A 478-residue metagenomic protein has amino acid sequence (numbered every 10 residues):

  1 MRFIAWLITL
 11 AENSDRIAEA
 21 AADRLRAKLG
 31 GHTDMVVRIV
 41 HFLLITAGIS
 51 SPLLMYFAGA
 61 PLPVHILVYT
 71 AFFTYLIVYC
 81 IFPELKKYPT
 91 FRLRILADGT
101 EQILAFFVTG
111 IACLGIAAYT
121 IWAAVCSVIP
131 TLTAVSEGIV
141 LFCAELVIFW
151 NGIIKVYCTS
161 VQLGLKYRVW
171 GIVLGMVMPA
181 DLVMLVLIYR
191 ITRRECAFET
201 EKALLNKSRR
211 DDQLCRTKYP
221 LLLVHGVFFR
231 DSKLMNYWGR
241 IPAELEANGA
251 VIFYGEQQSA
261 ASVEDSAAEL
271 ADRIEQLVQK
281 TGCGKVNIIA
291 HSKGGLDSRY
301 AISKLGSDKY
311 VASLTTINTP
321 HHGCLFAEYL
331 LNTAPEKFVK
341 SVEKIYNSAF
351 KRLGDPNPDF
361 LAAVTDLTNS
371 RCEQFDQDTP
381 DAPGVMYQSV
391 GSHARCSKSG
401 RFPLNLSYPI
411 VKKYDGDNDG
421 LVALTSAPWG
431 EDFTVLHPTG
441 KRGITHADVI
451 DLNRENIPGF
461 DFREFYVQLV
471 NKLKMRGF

Functional and structural regions predicted by a protein language model:
R2, W6-T9, D308-A312, T316-I317 (+4 more regions): Soluble, non-transmembrane catalytic domains of enzymes that act on hydrophobic metabolites at membranes
R2-L234: Flexible, membrane-associating and regulatory peripheral segments of lipid-active enzymes
V37, H41-L44, S51-V64, H225 (+2 more regions): Serine-dependent carboxylesterase/thioesterase catalytic core of lipase-like alpha/beta-hydrolase/SGNH enzymes
G138-F142, L165-G175, P179, D381-F478: C-terminal catalytic-base region of ester-bond hydrolases, centering on the histidine of the charge-relay
Q213-K285: Active-site catalytic motif of lipid deacylating hydrolases and related acyltransferases
L222, F253, S313-T315, Q388-V390 (+1 more regions): Hydrophobic/aromatic beta-strand patches that form the interior of the parallel beta-sheet core in alpha/beta enzyme
F228-F229, S259-A260, K293-G295, P320-H322 (+1 more regions): Solvent-exposed loop/turn segments at secondary-structure junctions within structured extracellular/periplasmic domains
M235-N236, C324-L330, K398-P403: Short aromatic-enriched loop/helix-cap "lid" or pocket-rim segments at secondary-structure transitions that line
